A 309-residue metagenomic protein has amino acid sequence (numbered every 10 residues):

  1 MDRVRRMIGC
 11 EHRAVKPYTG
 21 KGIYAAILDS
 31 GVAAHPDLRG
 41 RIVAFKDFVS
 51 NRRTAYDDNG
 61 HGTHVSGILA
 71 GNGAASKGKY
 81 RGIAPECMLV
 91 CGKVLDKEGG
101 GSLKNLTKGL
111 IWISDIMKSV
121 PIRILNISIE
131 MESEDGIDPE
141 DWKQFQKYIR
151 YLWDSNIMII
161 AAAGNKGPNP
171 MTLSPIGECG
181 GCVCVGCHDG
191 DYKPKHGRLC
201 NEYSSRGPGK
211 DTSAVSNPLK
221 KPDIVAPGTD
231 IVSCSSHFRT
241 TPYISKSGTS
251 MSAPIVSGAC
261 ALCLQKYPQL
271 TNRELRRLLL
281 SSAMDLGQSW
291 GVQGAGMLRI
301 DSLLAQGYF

Functional and structural regions predicted by a protein language model:
M1-Y24, P36-D37, D138, P194-E202 (+1 more regions): Protease zymogen maturation seam
A14-L28, V32-A44, R52-K104, V120-R123 (+5 more regions): Subtilisin-like serine protease catalytic core
D29, G177-Q265, L303: Extracellular S/T/G-rich loop segment that most often corresponds to the catalytic His/Ser-adjacent loop
G31-A33, F48-V49, A75, L95-G99 (+5 more regions): Solvent-exposed loop/turn segments at secondary-structure junctions within structured extracellular/periplasmic domains
S66-L69, V90-D96, L125, P175 (+1 more regions): Hydrolase catalytic cores
A74, D115-K118, R150, D154 (+8 more regions): Generic secondary-structure signature for well-ordered alpha-helical cores
V94-G181, S216-L219, S236-A253, V292: Substrate-binding/access-modulating region of protease and related hydrolase catalytic domains
G164, I300-F309: Secreted peptidase-domain scaffold signal
